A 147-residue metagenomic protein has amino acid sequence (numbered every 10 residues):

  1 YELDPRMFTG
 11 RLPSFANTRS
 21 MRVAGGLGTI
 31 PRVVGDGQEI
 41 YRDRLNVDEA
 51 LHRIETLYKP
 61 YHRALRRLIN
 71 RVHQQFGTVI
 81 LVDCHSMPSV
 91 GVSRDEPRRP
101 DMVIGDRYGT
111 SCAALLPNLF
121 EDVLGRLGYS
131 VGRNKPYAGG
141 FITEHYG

Functional and structural regions predicted by a protein language model:
Y1-L81, S86-G147: N-terminal catalytic or cofactor-binding beta/alpha core of small enzyme domains
